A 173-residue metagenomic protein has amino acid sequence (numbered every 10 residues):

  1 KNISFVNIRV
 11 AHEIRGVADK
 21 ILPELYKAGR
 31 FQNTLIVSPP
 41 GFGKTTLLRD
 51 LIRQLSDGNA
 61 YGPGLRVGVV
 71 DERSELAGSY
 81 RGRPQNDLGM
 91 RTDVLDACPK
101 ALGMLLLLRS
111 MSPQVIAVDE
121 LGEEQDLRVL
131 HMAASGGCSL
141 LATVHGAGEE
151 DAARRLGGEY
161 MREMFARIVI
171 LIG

Functional and structural regions predicted by a protein language model:
K1-N33: P-loop NTP-binding catalytic core
R15, D19-K20, V94-L102, L121: A general structural motif
I36: Hydrophobic anchor at the beta1->P-loop junction of P-loop NTPases
P40-G41: The conserved Walker
K44: Conserved lysine of the Walker
L47, L51: Hydrophobic positions on the alpha1 helix immediately C-terminal to the Walker A/P-loop
S56-L107: P-loop NTPase switch/communication element
M111-G173: Conserved P-loop NTPase nucleotide-binding/switch module
